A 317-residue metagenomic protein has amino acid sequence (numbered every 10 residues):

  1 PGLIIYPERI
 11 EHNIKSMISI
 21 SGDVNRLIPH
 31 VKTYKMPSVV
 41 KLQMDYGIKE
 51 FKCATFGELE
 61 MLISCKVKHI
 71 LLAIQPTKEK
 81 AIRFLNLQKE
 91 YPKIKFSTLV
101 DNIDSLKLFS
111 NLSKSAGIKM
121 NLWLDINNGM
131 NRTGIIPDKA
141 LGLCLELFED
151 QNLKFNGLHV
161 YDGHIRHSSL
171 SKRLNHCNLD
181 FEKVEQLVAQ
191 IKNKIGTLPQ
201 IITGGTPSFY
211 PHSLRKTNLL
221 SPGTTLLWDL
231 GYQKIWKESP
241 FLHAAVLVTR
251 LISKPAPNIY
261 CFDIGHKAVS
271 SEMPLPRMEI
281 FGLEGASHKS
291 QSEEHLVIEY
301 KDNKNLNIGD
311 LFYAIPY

Functional and structural regions predicted by a protein language model:
P1-I5: Generic N-terminal amphipathic, Lys/Arg-enriched alpha-helix
I10, K32, L62, L124 (+5 more regions): Conserved, mostly hydrophobic/aromatic
H30-H167: Active-site-proximal beta-alpha core segment in soluble small-molecule metabolic enzymes
S115, M120-N121, N127-S239: Active-site loop/helix belt of alpha/beta enzymes
P207-E284: Active-site loop ensemble at the mouth of alpha/beta enzyme cores that anchors a bound cofactor
K289-E299: Short, structured beta-strand/loop micro-motifs enriched in basic residues and often containing a Trp
